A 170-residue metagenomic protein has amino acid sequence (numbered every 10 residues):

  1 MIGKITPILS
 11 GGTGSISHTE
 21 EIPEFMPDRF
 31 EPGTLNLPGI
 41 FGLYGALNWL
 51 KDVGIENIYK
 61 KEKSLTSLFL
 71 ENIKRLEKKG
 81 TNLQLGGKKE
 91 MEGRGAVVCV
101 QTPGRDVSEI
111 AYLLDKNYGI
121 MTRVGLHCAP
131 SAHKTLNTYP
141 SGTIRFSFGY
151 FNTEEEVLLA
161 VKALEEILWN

Functional and structural regions predicted by a protein language model:
M1-N170: Pyridoxal 5′-phosphate
